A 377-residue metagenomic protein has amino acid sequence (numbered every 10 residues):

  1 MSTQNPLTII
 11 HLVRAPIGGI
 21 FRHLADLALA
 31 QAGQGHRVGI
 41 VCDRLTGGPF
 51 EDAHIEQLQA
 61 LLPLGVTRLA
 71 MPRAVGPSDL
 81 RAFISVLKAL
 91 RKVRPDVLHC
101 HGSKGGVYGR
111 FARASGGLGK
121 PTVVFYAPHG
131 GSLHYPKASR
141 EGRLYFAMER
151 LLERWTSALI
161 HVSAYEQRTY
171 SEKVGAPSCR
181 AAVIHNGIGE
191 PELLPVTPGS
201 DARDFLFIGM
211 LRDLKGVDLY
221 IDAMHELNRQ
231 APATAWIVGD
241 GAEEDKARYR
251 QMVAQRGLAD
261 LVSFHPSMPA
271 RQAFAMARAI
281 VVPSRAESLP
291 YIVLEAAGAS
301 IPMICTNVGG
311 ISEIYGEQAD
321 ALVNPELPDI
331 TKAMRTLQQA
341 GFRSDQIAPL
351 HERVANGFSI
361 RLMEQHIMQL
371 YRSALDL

Functional and structural regions predicted by a protein language model:
H11-S78, T169, V183, E243: N-terminal strand-loop element at the rim of the active site of nucleotide-sugar-dependent glycosyltransferases
F21-L29, F207-N228, A247-R248: A conserved mid-protein helix/loop that constitutes part of the nucleotide-sugar donor-binding site
V41-P49, I188, I208, T234-A247: Glycosyltransferase donor-sugar binding loop
R154-R180, I188-E190: A short, active-site helix/loop in glycosyltransferases that binds the activated sugar's phosphate group
E244-A247, L258-S267, A273: Active-site donor-binding acidic/aromatic loop of nucleotide-activated sugar and phosphosugar transferases involved
R285: Aromatic "clamp/platform" in nucleotide-sugar-dependent glycosyltransferases that forms part of the donor/acceptor
P302-C305: Short hydrophobic beta-strand element within catalytic cores of glycosyltransferases and related nucleotide-activated
E317-P328, T336-G341: Conserved acidic donor-binding segment of nucleotide-sugar-dependent glycosyltransferases
